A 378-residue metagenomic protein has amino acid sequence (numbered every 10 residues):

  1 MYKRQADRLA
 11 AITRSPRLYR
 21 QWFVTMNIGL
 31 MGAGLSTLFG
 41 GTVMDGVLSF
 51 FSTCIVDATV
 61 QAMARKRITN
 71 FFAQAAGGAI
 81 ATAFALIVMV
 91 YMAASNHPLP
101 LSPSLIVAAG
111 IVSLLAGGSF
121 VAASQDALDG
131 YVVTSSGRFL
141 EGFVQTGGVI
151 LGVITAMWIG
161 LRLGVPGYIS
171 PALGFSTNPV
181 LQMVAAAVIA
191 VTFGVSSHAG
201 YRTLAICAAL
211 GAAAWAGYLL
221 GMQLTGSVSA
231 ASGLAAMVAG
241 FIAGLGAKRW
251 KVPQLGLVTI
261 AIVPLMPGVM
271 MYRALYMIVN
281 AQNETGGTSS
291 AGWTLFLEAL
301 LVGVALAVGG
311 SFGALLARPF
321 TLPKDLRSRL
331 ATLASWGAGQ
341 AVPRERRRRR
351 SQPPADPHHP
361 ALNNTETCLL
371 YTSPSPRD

Functional and structural regions predicted by a protein language model:
M1-Y2, Y371-D378: Conserved small/polar residues in nucleotide/adenosyl-binding loops
Q5-S15, M31-G41, M63-K66, R162-G174 (+2 more regions): Short juxtamembrane and helix-loop transition motifs at transmembrane-helix boundaries in membrane proteins
L18-A123: Core alpha-helical transmembrane segments of integral membrane proteins
G41-F51, P103-L115, P171-A185, G226-A236: Structural signature of hydrophobic alpha-helical transmembrane segments
M63-A73, S196-I206, K248-G256: Membrane-helix interface "capping/anchor" motifs
A75-I87, V144-I150, A208-L219, A261-R273: Small-residue-rich segments of transmembrane alpha-helices in multi-pass membrane proteins, especially helix faces
A93-S102, R162-G174, N283-G292: Membrane-interface helix termini and inter-helical loops of multi-pass transporters
I106-G110, S124, G130-T146, P179-L181 (+2 more regions): C-terminal transmembrane helix-loop-helix hairpin of multi-pass membrane proteins
